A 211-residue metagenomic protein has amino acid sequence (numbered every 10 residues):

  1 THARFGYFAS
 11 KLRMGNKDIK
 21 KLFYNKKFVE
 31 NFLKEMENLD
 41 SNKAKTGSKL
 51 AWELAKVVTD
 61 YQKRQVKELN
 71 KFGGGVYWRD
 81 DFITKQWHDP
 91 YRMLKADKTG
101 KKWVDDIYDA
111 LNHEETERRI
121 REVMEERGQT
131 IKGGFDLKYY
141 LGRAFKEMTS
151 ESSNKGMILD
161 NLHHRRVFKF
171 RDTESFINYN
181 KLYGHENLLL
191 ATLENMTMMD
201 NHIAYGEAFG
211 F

Functional and structural regions predicted by a protein language model:
T1-F211: Structural preference for well-ordered, secondary-structure-rich domains
